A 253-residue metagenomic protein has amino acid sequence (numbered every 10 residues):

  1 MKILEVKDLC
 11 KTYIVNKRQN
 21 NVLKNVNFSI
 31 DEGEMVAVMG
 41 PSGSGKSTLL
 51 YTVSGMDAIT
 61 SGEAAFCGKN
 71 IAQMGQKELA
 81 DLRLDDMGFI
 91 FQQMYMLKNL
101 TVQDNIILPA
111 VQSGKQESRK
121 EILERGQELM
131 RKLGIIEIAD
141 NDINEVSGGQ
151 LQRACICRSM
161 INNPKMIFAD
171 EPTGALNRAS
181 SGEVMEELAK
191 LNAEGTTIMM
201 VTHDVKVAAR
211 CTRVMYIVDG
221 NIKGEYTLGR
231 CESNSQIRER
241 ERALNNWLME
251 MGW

Functional and structural regions predicted by a protein language model:
M39-P41: The feature captures the beta-strand-to-loop junction immediately N-terminal to the Walker
G62-N70: Conserved ABC transporter NBD signature motif
K69-N70, I107, R119-E137: Conserved ABC ATPase "signature" region
L100-P109: Short coil-to-helix segment of the ABC ATPase nucleotide-binding domain corresponding to the Q-loop/switch region
D142-V146, Q150: Conserved ABC ATPase signature
S159-M160: ABC ATPase C-loop
N163: Conserved catalytic motifs of ABC-family nucleotide-binding domains
I167-D170: Catalytic Walker B motif of ABC-type/P-loop ATPase nucleotide-binding domains
